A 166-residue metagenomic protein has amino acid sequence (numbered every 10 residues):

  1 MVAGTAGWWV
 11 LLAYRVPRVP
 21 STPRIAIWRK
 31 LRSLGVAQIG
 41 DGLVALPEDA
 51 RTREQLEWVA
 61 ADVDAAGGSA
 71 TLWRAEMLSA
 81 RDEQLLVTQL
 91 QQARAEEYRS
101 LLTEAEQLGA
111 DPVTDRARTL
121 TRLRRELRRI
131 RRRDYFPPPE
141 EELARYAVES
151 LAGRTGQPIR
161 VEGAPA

Functional and structural regions predicted by a protein language model:
M1-A110, T119, R131-R132, L151: Positively charged, polar, low-complexity stretches
P20-P23, P112, P158, P165: Proline-rich intrinsically disordered, low-complexity coils
E126-A166: Glycine-rich, aromatic-bearing surface loops/beta-hairpins
